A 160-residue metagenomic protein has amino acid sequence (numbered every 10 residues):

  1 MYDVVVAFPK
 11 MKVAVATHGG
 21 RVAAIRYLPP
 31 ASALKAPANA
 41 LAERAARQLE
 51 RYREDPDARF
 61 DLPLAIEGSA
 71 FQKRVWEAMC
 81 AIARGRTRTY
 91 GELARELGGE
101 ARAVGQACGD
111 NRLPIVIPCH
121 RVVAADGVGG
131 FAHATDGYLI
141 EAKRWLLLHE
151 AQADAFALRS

Functional and structural regions predicted by a protein language model:
M1-G99, E150-S160: Basic nucleic-acid-binding alpha-helical/helix-turn surface characteristic of O6-alkylguanine DNA
Y27-P29, A125-V128: Acidic/polar active-site rim loop that often engages polyanionic ligands
G109: Residue-level detection of the helix-turn-helix DNA-binding "recognition helix"
R112-L113: C-terminal flanking helix
V116-A124: Short Lys/Arg-enriched helix C-cap and helix-to-coil transition segments that create basic nucleic-acid-contact patches
D126-S160: …primarily DNA-binding HTH/wHTH and HhH modules…
